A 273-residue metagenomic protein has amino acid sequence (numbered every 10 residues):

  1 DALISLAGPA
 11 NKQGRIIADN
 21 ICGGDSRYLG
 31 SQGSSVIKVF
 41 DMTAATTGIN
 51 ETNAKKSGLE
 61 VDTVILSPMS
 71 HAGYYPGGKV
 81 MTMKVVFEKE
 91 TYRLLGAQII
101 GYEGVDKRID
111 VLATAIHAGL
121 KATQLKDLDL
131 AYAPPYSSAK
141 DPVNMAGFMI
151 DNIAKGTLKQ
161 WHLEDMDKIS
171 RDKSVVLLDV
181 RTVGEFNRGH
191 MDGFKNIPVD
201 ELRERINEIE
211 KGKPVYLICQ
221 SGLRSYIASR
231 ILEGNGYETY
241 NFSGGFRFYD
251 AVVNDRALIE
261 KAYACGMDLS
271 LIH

Functional and structural regions predicted by a protein language model:
D1-E103, P134, S138, P142-K168 (+1 more regions): Mid-to-C-terminal Rossmann-like scaffold of FAD/NAD(P)H-dependent oxidoreductases
N20, G24, A118, G234-N235 (+1 more regions): Active-site catalytic microenvironments for nucleophilic, acid-base chemistry
G48-I49, N53, D110, R181 (+2 more regions): Short Gly/charged-rich anion-binding patches and loops
K55, I116, E233: Anion (oxyanion) recognition and catalysis
I65, F87-K89, Q98-G101, R181-T182 (+3 more regions): Active-site proximal loops enriched in glycine and acidic residues that flank catalytic Cys/His/Asp and coordinate
E103-A122: A short, polar/charged loop-to-alpha-helix boundary motif
T123-V176, V183-P214, Q220-I272: Rhodanese-like catalytic fold shared by cysteine-dependent sulfurtransferases and DSP/PTP-type phosphatases
